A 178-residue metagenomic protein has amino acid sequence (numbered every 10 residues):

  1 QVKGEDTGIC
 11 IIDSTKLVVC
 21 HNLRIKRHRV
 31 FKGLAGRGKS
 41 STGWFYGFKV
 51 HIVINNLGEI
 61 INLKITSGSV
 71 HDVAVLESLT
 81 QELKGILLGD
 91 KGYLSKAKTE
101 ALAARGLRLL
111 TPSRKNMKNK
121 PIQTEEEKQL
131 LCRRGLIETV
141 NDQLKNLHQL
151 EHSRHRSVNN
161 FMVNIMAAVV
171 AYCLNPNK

Functional and structural regions predicted by a protein language model:
Q1-K178: Short alpha-helical elements
